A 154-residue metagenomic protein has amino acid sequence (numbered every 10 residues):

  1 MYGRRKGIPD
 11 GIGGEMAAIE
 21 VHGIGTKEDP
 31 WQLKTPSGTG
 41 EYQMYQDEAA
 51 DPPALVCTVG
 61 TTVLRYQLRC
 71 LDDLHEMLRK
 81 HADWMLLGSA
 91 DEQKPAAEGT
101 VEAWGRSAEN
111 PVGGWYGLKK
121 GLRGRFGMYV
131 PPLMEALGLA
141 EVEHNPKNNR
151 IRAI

Functional and structural regions predicted by a protein language model:
G3-E15: Short, Lys/Arg-enriched N-terminal segments with co-localized hydrophobic residues within the first ~10-30 amino acids
I19-A90: Long, low-complexity, charged/polar intrinsically disordered regions in eukaryotic proteins
Q93-V112: Short acidic, glycine/tyrosine-flanked loop/strand segments centered on an H-E-D-like triad
S107-R125: Short helix-coil junctions and helix-kink-helix linkers
G121-A136: Short amphipathic alpha-helical interaction segments
E135-N145: A short, conserved structural fragment
N145-I154: Short, cationic-aromatic polyanion-contact patches
